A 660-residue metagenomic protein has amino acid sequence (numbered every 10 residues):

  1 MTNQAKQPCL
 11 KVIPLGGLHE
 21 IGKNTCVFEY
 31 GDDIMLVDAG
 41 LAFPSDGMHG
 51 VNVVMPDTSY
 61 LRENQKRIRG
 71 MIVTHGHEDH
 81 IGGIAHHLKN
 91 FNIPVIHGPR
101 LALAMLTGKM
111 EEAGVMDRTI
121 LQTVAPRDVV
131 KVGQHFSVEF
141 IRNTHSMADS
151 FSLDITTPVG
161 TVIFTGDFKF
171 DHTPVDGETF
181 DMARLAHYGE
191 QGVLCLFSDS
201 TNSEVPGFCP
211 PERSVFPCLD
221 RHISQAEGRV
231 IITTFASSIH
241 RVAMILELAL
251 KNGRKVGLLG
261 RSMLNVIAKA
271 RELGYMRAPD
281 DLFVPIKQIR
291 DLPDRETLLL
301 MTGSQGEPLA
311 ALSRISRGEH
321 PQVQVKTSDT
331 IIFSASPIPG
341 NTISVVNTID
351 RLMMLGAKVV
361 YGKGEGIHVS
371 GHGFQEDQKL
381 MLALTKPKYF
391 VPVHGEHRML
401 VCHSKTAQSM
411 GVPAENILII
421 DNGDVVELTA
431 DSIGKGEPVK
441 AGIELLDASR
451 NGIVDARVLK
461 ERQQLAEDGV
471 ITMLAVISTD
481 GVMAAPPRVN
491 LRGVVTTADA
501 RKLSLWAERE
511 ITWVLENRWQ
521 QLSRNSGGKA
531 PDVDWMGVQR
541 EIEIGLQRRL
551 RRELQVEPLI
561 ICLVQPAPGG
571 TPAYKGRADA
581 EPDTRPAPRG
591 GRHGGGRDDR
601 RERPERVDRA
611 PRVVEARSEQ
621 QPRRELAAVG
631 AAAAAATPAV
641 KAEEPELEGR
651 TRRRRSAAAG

Functional and structural regions predicted by a protein language model:
M1-T2, G434-K460, L465, I471 (+1 more regions): Acidic, low-complexity intrinsically disordered tails
T2-I72, H77-L292, A310-Q324, I343-N347: His/Asp/Glu-rich metal-coordinating catalytic cores of metallo-dependent phosphodiesterases/hydrolases acting on
L18, A42-G50, R67-I68, Y361-G364 (+4 more regions): A glycine- and charged-residue-rich anion-binding loop/surface
H97, V391, I561-V564: Short glycine-rich phosphate-binding loop at a beta-alpha junction
P126-V132, S146-M147, L264, G366-V369 (+2 more regions): A short acidic, often aromatic-flanked loop/helix-cap motif at beta-alpha or helix-coil junctions that lines enzyme
E204-S334, I338-K363, I367-P531, Q539 (+1 more regions): Hard-cation-handling environments
P531-P568, E644-G660: C-terminal tails and terminal domains of large nucleic-acid-associated and other macromolecular-machine proteins
